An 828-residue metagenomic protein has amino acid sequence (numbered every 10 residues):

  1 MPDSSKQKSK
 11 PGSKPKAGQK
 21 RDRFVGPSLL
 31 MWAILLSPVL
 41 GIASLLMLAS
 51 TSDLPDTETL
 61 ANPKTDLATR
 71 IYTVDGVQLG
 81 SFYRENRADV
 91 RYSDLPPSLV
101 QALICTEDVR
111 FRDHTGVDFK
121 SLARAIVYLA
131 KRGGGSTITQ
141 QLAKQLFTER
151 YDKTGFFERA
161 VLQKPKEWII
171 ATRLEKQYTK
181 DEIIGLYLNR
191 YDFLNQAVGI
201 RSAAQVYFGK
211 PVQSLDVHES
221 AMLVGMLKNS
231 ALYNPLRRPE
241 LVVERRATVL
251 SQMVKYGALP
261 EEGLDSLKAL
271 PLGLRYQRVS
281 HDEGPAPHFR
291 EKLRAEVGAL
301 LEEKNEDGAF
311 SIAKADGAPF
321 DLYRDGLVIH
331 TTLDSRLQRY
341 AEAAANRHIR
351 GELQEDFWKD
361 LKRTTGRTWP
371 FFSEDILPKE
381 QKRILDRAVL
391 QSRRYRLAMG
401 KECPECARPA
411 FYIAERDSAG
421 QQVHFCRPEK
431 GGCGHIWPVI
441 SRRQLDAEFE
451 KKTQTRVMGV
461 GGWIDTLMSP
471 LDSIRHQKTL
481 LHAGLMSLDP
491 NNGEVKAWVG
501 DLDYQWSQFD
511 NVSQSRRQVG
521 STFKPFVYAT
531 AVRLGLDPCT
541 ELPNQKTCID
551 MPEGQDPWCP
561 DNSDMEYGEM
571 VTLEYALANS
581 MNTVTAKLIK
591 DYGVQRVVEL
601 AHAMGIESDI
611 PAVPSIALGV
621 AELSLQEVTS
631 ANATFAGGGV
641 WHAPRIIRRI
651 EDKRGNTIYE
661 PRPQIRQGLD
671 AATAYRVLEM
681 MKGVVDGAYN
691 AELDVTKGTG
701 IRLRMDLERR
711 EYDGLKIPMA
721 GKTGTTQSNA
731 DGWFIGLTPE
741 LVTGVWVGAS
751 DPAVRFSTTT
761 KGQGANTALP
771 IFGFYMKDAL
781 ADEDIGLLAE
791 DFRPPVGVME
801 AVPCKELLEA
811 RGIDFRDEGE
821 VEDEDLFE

Functional and structural regions predicted by a protein language model:
M1-I71, R110, E352, A410: N-terminal type II signal-anchor transmembrane helix that functions as the membrane-insertion/stop-transfer segment
K6, M31, D66, Y72-S266 (+10 more regions): Peptidoglycan glycan-strand catalytic modules in the bacterial/periplasmic cell-wall system
L103-I104, D108, M253, A341 (+7 more regions): Active-site SXXK
R112-S121, V198-R201, P260-L264, V532-P552 (+2 more regions): Short, well-structured active-site flanking segments
L146-T148, D152, F156-A160, L333 (+6 more regions): Active-site-adjacent helix/loop patches that line small-molecule binding or acyl-intermediate pockets
P260-L397: Non-catalytic structural connector segments
S335-G351, I376-E405, Y412-D489, E494 (+6 more regions): A penicillin-recognizing enzyme superfamily signal
C426, Q514-M570, A643-I658: Short, glycine/proline-biased beta-turn/loop segments that scaffold the active-site neighborhood
